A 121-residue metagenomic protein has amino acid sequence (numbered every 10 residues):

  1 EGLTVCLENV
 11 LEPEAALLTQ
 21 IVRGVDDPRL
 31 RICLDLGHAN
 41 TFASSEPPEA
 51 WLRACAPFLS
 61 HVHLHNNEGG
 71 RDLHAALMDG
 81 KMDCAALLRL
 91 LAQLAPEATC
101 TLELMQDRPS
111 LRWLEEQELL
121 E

Functional and structural regions predicted by a protein language model:
E1: An active-site-proximal structural segment forming one wall of the substrate-binding cleft that immediately precedes
T4-E8, T101: Short catalytic-loop micro-motif centered on adjacent basic/acidic residues
A15-L34, N40-E121: Histidine-acidic metal/acid-base catalytic patches
